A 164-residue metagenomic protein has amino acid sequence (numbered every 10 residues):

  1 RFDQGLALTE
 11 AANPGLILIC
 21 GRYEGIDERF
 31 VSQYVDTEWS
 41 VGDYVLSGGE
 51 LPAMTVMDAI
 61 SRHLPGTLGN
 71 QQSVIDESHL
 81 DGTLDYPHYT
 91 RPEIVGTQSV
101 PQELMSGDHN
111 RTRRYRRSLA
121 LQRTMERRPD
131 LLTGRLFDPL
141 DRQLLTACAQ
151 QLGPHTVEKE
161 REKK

Functional and structural regions predicted by a protein language model:
R1-R22, P65: S-adenosyl-L-methionine/SAH cofactor-binding core of RNA-modifying enzymes
Q4-L6, R29-V31, P87: Short, well-ordered secondary-structure micro-motifs
T9-A12, E38, G96: Solvent-exposed alpha-helices and their adjacent loops that cap or buttress functional pockets in soluble metabolic
C20-Y23, Y86-H88: Short, motif-level signal for alpha-helix interfacial/capping segments enriched in acidic residues and aromatics/proline
I26, F30-S78: Structured adenosyl-cofactor binding patch, chiefly the S-adenosyl-L-methionine
H79-R135: Long, charged alpha-helical interface segments
T112, R116-K164: C-terminal accessory regions appended to core domains
